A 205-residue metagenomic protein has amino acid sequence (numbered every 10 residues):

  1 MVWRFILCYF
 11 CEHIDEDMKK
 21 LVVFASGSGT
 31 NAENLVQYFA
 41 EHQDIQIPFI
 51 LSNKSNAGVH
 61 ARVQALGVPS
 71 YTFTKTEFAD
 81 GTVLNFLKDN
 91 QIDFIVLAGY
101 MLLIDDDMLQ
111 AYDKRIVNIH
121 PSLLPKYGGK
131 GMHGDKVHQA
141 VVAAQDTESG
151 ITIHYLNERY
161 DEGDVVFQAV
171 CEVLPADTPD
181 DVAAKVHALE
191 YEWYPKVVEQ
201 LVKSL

Functional and structural regions predicted by a protein language model:
W3-L205: One-carbon transfer enzymes
